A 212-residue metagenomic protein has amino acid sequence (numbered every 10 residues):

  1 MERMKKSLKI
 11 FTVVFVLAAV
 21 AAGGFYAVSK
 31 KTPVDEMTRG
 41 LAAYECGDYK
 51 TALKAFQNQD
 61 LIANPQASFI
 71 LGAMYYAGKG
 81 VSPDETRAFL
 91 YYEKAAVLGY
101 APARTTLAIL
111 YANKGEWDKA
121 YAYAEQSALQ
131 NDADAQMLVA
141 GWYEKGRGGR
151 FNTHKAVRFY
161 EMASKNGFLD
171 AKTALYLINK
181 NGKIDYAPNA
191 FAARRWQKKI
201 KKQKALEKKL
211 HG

Functional and structural regions predicted by a protein language model:
E2-F15: N-terminal Sec-pathway targeting helices
L17-V28: Hydrophobic alpha-helical membrane-insertion segments, chiefly the h-region of N-terminal signal peptides
K31, Y44, I62-N64, A77-K79 (+6 more regions): Short helix-capping/linker turns of helical repeat alpha-solenoids
V34-N58, I62, A73-A77: Alpha-helical segment of the N-proximal tetratricopeptide repeat
A42-A43, S68-A77, R104-K114, L138-K145 (+1 more regions): Hydrophobic face of amphipathic alpha-helices that form TPR/SEL1-like repeat modules and related alpha-solenoid
G47-K54, S82-Y91, N113-Y123, R150-F159 (+1 more regions): Structural signature of tandem alpha-helical TPR/SEL1-like repeats, specifically the intra-repeat loop/turn
N58-Q59, K94-A95, Q126-S127, M162-A163 (+1 more regions): Canonical positions in the second alpha-helix
T173-G212: Terminal, low-structured helical/coil segments at or just beyond the last alpha-helical repeat
